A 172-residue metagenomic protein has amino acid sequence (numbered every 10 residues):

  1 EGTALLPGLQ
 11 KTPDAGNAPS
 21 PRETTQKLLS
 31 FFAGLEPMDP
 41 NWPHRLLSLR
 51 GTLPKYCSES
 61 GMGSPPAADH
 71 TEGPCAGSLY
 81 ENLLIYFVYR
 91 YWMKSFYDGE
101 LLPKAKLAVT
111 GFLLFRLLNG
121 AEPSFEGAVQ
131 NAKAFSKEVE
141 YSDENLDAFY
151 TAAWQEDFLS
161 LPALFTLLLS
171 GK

Functional and structural regions predicted by a protein language model:
E1-K172: Hydrophobic, aromatic-lined core segments that form the binding pocket/scaffold for planar heteroaromatic ligands
